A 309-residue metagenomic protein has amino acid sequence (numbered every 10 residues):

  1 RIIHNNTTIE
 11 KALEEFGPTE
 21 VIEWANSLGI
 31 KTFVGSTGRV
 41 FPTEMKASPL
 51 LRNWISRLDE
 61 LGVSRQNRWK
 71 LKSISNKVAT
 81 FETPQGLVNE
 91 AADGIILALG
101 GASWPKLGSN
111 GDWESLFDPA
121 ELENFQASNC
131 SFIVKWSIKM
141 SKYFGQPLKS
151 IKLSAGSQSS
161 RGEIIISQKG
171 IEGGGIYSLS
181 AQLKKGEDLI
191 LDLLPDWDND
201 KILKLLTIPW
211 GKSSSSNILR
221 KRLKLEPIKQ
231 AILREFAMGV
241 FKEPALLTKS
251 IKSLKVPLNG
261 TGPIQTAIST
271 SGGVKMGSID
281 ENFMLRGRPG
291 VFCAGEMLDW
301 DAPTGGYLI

Functional and structural regions predicted by a protein language model:
R1-S64, W69: Conserved N-terminal/central alpha/beta ligand/cofactor-binding core
I30-K31, E121-Q126, S131-K242: An anion/pyrophosphate-binding glycine-rich loop and adjacent beta-alpha core in soluble alpha-beta enzymes
L61-Q66, Q85-A91: Glycine-rich phosphate-binding loop signature in dinucleotide/nucleotide-binding domains
R65-W69, N124-Q126, G295: Short loop/edge segments at beta-strand edges and connector loops that shape dinucleotide/nucleotide cofactor-binding
N67, Q230-D301: A glycine-rich dinucleotide-binding beta-alpha-beta segment and adjacent secondary-structure elements that constitute
L71-K72, A79, V88-S109, F117 (+2 more regions): Short hydrophobic core segments
E82-L87, S157: Glycine-centered tight beta-turn/hairpin loop motif at sheet-sheet or coil-to-beta transitions
G100-L116, L285, D299-I309: A conserved FAD-binding loop/helix module that cradles the flavin
